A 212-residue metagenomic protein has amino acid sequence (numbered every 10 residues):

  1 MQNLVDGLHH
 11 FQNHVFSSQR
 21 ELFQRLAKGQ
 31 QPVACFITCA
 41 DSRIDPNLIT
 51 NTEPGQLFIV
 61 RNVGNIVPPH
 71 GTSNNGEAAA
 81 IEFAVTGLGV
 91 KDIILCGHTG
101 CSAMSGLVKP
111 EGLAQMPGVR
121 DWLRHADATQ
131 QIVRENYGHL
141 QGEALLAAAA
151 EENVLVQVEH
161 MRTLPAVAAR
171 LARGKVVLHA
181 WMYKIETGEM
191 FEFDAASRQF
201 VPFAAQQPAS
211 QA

Functional and structural regions predicted by a protein language model:
M1-P32, N65-K91, S102-A212: Divalent-metal-activated hydrolytic enzyme cores
V15-Q56: N-terminal short beta-loop-beta anion/metal-coordinating cradle
I37-C39, R61, I94-H98, H179-K184: Short beta-strand segments
A40-A80: Active-site cofactor/substrate anionic-group-binding motifs, chiefly glycine- and Lys/Arg-rich phosphate-binding loops
D41-R43, H98-A103: Gly/Ser/Thr-rich loops at beta-strand to alpha-helix junctions that form or flank small-molecule/cofactor-binding
